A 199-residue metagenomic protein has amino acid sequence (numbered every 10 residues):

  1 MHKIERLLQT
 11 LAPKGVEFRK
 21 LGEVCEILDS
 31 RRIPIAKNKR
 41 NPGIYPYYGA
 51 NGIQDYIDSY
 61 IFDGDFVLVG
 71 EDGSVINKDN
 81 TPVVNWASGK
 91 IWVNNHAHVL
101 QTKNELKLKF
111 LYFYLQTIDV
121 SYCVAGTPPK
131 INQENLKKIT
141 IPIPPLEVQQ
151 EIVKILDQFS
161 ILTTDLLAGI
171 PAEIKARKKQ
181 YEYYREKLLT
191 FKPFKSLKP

Functional and structural regions predicted by a protein language model:
M1-P199: Charged, alpha-helix-forming regions
